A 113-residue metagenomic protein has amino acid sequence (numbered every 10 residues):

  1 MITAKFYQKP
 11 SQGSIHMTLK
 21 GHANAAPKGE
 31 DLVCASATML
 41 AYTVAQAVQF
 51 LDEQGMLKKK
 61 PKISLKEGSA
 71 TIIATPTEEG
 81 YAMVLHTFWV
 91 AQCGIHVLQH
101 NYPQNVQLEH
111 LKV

Functional and structural regions predicted by a protein language model:
M1-L32, Y42, Q46-V113: N-terminal intrinsically disordered, cationic/polar leader segments that include organellar targeting peptides
V33-A37: Short, conserved glycine- and acidic-residue-centered signature motifs in active-site or ligand-binding loops
